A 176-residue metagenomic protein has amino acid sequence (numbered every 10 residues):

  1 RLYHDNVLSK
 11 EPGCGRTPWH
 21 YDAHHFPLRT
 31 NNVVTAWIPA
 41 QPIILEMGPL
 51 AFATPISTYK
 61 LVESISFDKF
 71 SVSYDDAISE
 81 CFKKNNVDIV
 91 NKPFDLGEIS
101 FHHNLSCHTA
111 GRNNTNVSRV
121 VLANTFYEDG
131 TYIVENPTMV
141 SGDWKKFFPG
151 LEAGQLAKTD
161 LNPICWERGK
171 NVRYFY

Functional and structural regions predicted by a protein language model:
R1-L50: Conserved double-stranded beta-helix
L8, P55-T58, G142-K145: Short, solvent-exposed aromatic-acidic interface loops
E11, I44, Y59, E128-G130: Feature marks short, surface-exposed loop/turn motifs that line or immediately flank catalytic pockets and channel
Y21, S73-V87, S118, P137-D143: Short, surface-exposed loop/helix-turn segments at secondary-structure junctions that function as lids/hinges flanking
D22-V33, V87-D88, F94-L96, V117-S118: A short beta-loop-beta micro-motif enriched in histidine and acidic residues
L28-T30, V62, G111-N113: Short, function-defining helix-loop hinge/capping sites that tune catalysis or transport
I43-T109: Double-stranded beta-helix
I65-F67, I99-F101, L105-Y176: Non-heme Fe(II)/2-oxoglutarate
